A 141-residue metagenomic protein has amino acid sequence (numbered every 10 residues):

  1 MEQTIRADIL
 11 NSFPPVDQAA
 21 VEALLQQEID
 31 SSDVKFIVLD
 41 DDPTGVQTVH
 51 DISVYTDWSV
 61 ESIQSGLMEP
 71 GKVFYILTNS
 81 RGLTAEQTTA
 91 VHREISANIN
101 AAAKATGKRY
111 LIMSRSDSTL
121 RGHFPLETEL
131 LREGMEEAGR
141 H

Functional and structural regions predicted by a protein language model:
M1-L111, T119-H141: Non-transmembrane, aqueous-exposed alpha-helical and coiled segments at domain scale
